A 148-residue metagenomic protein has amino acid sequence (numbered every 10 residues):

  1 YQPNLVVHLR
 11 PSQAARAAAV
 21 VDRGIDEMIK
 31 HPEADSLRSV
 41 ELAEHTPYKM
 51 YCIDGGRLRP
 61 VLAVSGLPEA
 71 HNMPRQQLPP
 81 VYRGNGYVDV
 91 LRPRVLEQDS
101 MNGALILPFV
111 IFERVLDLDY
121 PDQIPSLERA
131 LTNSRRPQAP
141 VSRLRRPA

Functional and structural regions predicted by a protein language model:
Y1-Q2, D117: Glycine-centered secondary-structure boundary/capping sites
Q2, A15-L105, F109-F112: Conserved core of the sugar-phosphate nucleotidyltransferase
V6: Short aromatic/hydrophobic "clamp" motif used to bind/position activated sugar donors
L9: Catalytic metal- and UDP-sugar-binding loop of GT-A-like glycosyltransferases, i.e., residues flanking the conserved
F109-A148: Hydrophobic helical membrane-anchoring modules
